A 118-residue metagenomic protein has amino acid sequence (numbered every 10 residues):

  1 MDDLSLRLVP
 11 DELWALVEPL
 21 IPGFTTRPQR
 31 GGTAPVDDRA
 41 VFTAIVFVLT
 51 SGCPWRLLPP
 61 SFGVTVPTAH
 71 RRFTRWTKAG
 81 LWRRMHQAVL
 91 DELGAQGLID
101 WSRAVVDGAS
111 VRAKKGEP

Functional and structural regions predicted by a protein language model:
M1-P118: Short alpha-helical elements
